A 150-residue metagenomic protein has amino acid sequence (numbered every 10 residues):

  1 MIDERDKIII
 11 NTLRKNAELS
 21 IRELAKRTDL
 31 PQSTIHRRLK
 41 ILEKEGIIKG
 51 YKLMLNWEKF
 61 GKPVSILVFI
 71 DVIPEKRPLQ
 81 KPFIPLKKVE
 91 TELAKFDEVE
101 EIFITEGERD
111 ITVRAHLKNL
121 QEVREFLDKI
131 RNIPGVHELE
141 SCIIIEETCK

Functional and structural regions predicted by a protein language model:
M1-K150: A compositional/biophysical signature of low hydrophobicity enriched in polar/charged and small residues
